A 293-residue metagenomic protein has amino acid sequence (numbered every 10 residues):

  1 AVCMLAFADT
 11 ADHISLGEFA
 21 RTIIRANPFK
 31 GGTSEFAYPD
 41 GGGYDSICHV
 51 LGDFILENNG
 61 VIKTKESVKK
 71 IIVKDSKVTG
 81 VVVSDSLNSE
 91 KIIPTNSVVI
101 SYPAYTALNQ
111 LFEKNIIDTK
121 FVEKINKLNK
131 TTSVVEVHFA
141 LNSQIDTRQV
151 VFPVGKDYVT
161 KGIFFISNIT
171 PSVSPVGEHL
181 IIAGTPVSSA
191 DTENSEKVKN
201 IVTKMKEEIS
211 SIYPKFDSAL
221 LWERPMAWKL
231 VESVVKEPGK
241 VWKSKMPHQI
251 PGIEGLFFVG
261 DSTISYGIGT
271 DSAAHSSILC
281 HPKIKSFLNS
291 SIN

Functional and structural regions predicted by a protein language model:
A1, T119-V122, K215-L221: Short, surface-exposed acidic
A1-E66: Active-site/ligand-binding neighborhood in enzyme catalytic cores
D40, Y44, C48, T132 (+3 more regions): Generic structural signal for well-ordered, non-membrane alpha-helical segments in soluble metabolic enzymes
L51, I71, V78-V81, V98 (+2 more regions): Generic beta-strand hydrophobic packing signal
F54-E57, Q110, K283, F287: Active-site catalytic microenvironments for nucleophilic, acid-base chemistry
I62-T64, I100, F258: A structural signal for the hydrophobic beta-strands that form the central parallel beta-sheet of Rossmann-like
K69-H179: Mid-domain catalytic core of redox enzymes that form a hydrophobic substrate pocket/lid adjacent to a catalytic redox
F165-N293: Conserved flavin/dinucleotide-binding core of flavoenzymes
